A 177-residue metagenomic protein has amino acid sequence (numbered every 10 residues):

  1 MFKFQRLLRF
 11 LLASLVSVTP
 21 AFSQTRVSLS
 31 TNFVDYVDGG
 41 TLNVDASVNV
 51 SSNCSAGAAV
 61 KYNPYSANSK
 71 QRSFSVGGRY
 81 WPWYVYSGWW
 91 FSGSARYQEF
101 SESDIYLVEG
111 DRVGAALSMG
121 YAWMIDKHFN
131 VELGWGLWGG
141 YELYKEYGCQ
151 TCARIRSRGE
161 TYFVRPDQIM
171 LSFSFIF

Functional and structural regions predicted by a protein language model:
M1-Q5: N-terminal secretory signal peptides that target proteins for export/translocation
R9-V18: Bacterial N-terminal signal peptides
T19-S23: Sec/Tat signal peptide C-region and signal peptidase I cleavage site
T25-V27, D38-L42, K70-F74, E109-A115 (+1 more regions): Residues that define the transmembrane beta-barrel architecture of outer-membrane proteins
V27-L29, A59-V60, S101-S103, C152-R158: Extracytoplasmic loops and strand-loop junctions of Gram-negative outer membrane beta-barrel proteins
Y36-T41, A59, Y65, R158: Surface-exposed strand-loop-strand hairpins of Gram-negative outer-membrane beta-barrel proteins
S47-L133, S172-F175: Gram-negative (and chloroplast) outer-membrane scaffold detector with strong preference for beta-barrel transmembrane
D126-F177: Predominantly the C-terminal beta-signal and adjacent terminal strand-loop region of outer-membrane beta-barrel
